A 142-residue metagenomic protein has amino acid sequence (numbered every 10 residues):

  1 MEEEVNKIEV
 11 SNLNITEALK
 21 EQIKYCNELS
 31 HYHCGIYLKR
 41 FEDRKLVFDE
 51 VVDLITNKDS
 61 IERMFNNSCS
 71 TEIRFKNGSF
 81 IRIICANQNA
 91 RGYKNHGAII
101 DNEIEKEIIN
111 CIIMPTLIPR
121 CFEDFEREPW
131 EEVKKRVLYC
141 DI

Functional and structural regions predicted by a protein language model:
M1-I142: Phosphate/NTP-binding elements of NTP-utilizing enzymes
